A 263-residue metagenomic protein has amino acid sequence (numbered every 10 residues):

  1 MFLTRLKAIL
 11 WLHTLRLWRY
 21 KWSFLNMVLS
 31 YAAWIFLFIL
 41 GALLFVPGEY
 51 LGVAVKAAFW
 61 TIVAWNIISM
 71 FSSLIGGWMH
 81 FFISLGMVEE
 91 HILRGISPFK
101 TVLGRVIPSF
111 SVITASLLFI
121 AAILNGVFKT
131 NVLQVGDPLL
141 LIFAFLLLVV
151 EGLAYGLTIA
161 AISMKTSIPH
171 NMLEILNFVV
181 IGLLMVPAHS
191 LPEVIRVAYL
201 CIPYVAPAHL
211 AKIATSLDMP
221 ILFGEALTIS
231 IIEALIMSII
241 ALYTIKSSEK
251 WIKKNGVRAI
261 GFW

Functional and structural regions predicted by a protein language model:
M1-L29: Aromatic- and glycine-rich beta-strand/loop motifs that create alpha-glucan
T4-A8, P187-T228: Short hydrophobic, aromatic-rich alpha-helical segments embedded in or entering the lipid bilayer of multi-pass
R19-A32, L103-S109, L140-L141, G224-A234: Alpha-helical segments in transporter systems
W22-L44, W60-S69, F178-I181, I236-S238: Hydrophobic alpha-helical transmembrane segments of multi-pass membrane transport/permease proteins
L44-F45, I232-W263: Junction motif at the cytosolic side of a transmembrane helix
K56-G126: Hydrophobic alpha-helical transmembrane segments of multi-pass membrane transport proteins
P98, S109-H170, L227-I231: Alpha-helical transmembrane segments and their short interhelical loops
S163-C201, V205: Transmembrane helix segments
